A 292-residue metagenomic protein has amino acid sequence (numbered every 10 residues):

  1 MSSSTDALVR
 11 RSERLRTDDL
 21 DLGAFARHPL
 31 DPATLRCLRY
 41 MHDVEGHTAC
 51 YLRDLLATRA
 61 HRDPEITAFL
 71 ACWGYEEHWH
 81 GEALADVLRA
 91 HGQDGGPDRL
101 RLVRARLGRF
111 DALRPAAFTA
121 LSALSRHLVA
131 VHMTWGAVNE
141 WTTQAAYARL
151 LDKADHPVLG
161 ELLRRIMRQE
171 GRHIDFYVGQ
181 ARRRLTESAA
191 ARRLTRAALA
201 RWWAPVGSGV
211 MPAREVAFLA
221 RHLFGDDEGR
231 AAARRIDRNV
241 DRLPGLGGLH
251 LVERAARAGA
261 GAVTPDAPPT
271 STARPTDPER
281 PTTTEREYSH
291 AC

Functional and structural regions predicted by a protein language model:
M1-C292: Non-heme di-metal
